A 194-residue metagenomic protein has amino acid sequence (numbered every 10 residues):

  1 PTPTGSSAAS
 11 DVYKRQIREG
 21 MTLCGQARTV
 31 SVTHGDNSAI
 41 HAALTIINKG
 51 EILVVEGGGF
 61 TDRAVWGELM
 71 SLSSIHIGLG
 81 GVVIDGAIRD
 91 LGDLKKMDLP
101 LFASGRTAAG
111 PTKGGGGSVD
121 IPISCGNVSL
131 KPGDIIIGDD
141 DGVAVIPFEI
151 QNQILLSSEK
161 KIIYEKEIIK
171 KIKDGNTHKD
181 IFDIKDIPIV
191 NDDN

Functional and structural regions predicted by a protein language model:
P1-G5, A9, Y13: Single conserved hydrophobic/aromatic residue that forms the stacking wall/gate of nucleotide- or nucleobase-binding
D11, V32, V54-E56, V82-G86 (+2 more regions): General beta-strand structural signal in soluble alpha/beta enzymes
D11-A39: Translation machinery proteins
C24-Q26, N48-E51, I77-G80, K96-L99 (+3 more regions): Short coil/turn connectors at secondary-structure junctions
A43-G86: Extracellular/luminal Protease-associated
R89-R106: Histidine/lysine/aspartate-rich catalytic loop segments that bind and position anionic ligands
S104-I181: Acidic, glycine-rich flexible loop/linker segments
N176-D193: Conserved, helical-rich catalytic subdomain that frames metal- and/or nucleotide-binding sites in enzyme alpha/beta
